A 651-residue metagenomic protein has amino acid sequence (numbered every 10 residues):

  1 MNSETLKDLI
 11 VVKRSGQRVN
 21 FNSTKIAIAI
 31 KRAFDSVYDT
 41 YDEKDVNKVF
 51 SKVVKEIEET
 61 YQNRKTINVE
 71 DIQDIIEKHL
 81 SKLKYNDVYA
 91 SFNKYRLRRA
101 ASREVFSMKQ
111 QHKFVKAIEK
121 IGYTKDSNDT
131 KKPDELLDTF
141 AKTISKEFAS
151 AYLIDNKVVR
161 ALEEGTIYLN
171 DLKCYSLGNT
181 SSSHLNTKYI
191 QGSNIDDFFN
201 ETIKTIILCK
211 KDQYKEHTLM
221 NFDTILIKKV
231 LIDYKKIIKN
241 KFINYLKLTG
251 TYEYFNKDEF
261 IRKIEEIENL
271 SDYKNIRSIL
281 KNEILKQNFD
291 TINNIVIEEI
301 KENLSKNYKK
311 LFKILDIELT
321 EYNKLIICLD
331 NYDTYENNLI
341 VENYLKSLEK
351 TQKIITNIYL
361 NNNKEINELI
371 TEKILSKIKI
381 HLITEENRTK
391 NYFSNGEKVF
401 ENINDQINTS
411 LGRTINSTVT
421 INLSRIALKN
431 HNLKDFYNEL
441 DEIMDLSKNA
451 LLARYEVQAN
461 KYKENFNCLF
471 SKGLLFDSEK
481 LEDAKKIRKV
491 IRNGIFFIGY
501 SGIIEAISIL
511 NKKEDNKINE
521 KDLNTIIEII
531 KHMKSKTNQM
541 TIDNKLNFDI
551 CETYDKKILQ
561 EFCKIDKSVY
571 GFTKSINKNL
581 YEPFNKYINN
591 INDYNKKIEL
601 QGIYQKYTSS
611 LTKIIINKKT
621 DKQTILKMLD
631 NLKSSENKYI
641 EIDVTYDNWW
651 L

Functional and structural regions predicted by a protein language model:
M1-A117: Charged, amphipathic alpha-helical regulatory modules used for macromolecular assembly or allosteric control
R18-N22, D435, I495: Short alpha-helix boundary/capping segments
K31, D35, E58, S81 (+4 more regions): A general structural signal for alpha-helical elements within enzymatic catalytic domains
R98-A101, Q110-R492, K513, N519-E520 (+1 more regions): Conserved catalytic cores of very large enzyme subunits
V490-A506: Conserved phosphate/anionic-ligand binding catalytic regions in large, soluble enzymes, centered on
E505-K513: Well-ordered alpha-helical scaffold segments within catalytic/enzyme domains
